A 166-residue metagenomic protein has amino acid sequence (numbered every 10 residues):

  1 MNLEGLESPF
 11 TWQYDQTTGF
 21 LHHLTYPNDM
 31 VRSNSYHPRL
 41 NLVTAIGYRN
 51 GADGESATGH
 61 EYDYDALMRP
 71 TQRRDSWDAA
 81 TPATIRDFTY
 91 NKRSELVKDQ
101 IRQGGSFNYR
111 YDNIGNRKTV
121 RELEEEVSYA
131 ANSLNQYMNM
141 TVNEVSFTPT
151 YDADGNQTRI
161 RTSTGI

Functional and structural regions predicted by a protein language model:
M1-I166: Acidic/glycine-rich beta-solenoid
